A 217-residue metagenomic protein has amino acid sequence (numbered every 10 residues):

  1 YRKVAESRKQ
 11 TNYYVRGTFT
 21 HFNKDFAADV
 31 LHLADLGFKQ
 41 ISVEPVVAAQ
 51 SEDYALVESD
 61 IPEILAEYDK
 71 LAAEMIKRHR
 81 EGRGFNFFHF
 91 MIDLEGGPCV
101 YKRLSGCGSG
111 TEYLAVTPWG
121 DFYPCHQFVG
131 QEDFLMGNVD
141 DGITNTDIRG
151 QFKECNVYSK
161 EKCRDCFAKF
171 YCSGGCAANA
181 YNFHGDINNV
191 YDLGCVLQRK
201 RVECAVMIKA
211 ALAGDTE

Functional and structural regions predicted by a protein language model:
R2-Y113, G130-L135: Radical SAM enzyme [4Fe-4S]-AdoMet core and its adjacent flexible, acidic and glycine-rich loops/tails across
T117: Short, acidic, Ser/Thr-enriched surface-loop or helix-capping motifs
V129-E217: Flexible mid-to-C-terminal extensions adjoining Fe-S/redox cofactors in radical SAM and related proteins
